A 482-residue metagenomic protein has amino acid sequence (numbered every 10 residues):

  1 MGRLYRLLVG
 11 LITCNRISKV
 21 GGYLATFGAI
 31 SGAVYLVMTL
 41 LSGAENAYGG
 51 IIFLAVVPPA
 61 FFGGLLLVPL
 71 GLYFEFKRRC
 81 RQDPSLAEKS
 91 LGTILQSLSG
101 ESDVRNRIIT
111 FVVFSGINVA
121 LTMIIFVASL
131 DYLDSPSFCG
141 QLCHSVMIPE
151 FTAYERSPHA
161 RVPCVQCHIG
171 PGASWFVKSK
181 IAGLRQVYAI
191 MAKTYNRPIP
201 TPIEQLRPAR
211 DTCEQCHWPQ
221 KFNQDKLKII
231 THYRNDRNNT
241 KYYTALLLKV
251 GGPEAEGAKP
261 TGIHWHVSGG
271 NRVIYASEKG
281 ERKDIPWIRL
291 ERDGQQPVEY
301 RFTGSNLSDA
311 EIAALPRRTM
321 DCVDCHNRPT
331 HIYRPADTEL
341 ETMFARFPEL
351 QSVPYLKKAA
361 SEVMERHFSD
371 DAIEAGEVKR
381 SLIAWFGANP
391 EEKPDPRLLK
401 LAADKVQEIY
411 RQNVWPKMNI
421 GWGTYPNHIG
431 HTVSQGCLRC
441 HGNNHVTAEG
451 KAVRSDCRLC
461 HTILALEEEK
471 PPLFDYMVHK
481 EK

Functional and structural regions predicted by a protein language model:
M1-C80: Hydrophobic alpha-helical segments
G2-I12, R79-N106: Membrane-interfacial, low-structure loops and terminal tails that flank and connect transmembrane helices in multi-pass
L36-G43, P84-L91, Q186-Y188: Peri-membrane helix termini and adjoining interfacial loops of integral membrane proteins
P69-Q82, I125-D134, E341: Juxtamembrane/interface segments at transmembrane-helix termini
Q82, P158-V162: Membrane-proximal envelope biogenesis segments
L91-V127, S137, V162-V165, I169-Y333 (+3 more regions): C-type cytochrome heme-c attachment and multiheme electron-transfer modules
D131, C143, P208: Catalytic cores of large soluble enzymes that bind and process phosphate-bearing ligands
P136-E155: Short extracytoplasmic/periplasmic juxtamembrane "stem" segments immediately C-terminal to an N-terminal membrane anchor
